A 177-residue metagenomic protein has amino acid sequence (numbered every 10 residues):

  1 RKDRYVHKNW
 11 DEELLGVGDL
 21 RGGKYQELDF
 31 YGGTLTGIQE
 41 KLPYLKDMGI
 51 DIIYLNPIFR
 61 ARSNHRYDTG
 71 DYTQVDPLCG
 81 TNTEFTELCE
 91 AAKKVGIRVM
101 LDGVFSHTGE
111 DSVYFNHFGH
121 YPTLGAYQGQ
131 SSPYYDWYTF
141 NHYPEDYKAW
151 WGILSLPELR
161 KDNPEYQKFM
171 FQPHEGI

Functional and structural regions predicted by a protein language model:
R1-D51, I58-I177: Substrate-binding/active-site clefts of carbohydrate-active enzymes
